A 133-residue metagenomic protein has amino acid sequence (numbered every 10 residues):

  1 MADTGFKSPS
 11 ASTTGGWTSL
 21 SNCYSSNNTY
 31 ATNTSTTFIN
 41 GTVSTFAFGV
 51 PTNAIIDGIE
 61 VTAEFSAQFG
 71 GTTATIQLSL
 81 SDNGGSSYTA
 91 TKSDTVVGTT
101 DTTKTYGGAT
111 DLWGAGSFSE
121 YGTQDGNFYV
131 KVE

Functional and structural regions predicted by a protein language model:
M1-E133: Disulfide-rich extracellular domains of secreted proteins
